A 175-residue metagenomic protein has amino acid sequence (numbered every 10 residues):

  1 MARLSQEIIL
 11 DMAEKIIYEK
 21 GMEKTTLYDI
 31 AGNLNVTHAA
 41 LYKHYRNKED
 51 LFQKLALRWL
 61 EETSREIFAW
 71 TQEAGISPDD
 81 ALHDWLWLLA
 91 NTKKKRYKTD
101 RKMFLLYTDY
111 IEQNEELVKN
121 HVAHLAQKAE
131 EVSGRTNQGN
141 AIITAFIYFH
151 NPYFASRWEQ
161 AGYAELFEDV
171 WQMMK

Functional and structural regions predicted by a protein language model:
L4, I8, M12, I16-D50 (+1 more regions): Helix-turn-helix
Q6-E7, L27, E49, Q53 (+8 more regions): Short, structured helix-loop boundary elements
M12, I16, L88, T92 (+2 more regions): Amphipathic alpha-helical interface segments
K54, R58, F68-K95: Hydrophobic alpha-helical connector segments
S64, D80, T108-N140, G162-E165: Amphipathic alpha-helical packing segments from all-alpha helical-bundle domains
W87-Q127, F154: Short secondary-structure transition hinges
E130-R157, G162-M174: Hydrophobic alpha-helical segments that form the core of small-molecule binding pockets and/or dimer interfaces
